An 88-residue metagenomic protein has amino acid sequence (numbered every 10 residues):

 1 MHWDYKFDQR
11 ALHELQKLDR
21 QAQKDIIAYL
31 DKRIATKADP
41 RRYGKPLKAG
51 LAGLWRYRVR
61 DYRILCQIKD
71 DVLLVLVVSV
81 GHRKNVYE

Functional and structural regions predicted by a protein language model:
M1-D61, K69-V72, N85-E88: Basic, Lys/Arg-enriched alpha-helical interface segments
I64: NAD-dependent ADP-ribosyltransferases
V75: Glycine-rich phosphate/pyrophosphate-binding loop shared by adenosine-nucleotide-utilizing enzymes
S79-N85: Short beta-strand-loop-alpha-helix junction that forms the active-site gateway of nucleic-acid-processing nucleases
